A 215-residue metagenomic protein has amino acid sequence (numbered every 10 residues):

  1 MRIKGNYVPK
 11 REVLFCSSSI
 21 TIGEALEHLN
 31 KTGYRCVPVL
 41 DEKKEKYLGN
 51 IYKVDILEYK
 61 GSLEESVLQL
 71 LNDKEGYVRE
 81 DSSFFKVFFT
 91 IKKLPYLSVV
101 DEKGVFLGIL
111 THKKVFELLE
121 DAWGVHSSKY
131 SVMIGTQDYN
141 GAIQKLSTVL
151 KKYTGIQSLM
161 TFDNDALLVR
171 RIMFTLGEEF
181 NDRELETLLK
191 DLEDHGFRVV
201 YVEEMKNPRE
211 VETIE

Functional and structural regions predicted by a protein language model:
M1-E12, N50-L94, E102, L107-L168 (+2 more regions): Tandem CBS (Bateman) regulatory domains
S17-S19: A short beta-loop-alpha structural element at the N-terminal edge of CoA-dependent acyl/N-acetyltransferase catalytic
T21-H28, S82-V87: Short, basic/aromatic recognition patches
K31-R35, K92-P95: Short, small/polar residue-rich loop motifs at catalytic or cofactor-binding pockets
L40-E42, V100-D101: Core beta-strand residues in small-molecule sensory/regulatory alpha/beta domains
I134-D138, F174-F180: Short beta-strand-to-loop capping motifs
L159, E179-L185, V202, K206: Phosphate-/nucleic-acid-contacting segments
R209-E215: Short, low-order "capping/linker" segments at domain edges
